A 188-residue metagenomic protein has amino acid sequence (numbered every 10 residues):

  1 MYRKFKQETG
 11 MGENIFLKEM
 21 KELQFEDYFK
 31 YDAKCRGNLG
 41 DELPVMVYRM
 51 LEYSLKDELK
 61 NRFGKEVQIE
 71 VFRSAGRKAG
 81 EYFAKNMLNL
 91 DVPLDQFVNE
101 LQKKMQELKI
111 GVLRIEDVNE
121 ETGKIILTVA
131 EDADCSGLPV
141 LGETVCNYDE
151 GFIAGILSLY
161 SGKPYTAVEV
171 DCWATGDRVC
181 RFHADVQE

Functional and structural regions predicted by a protein language model:
Y2-I126, D132-N147, D171-E188: N-terminal accessory segment detector
M105-V112, L157-Y165: Short secondary-structure junctions
V168: General small-molecule cofactor/ligand-binding pocket signal
